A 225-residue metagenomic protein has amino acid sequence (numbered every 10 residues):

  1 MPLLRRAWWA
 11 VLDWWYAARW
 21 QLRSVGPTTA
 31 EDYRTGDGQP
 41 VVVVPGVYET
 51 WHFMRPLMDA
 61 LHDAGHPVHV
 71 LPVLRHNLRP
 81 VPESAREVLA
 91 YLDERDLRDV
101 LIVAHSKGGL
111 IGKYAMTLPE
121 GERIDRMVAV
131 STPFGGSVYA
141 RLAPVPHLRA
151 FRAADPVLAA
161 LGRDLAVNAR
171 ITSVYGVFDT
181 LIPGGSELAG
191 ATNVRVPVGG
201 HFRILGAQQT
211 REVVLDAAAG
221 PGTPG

Functional and structural regions predicted by a protein language model:
M1-V42, Y48-L71, E94-L97, A218-G225: Flexible, membrane-associating and regulatory peripheral segments of lipid-active enzymes
L12, R19, L158-G162, R211 (+1 more regions): Generic detector of well-ordered alpha-helical segments enriched in charged/polar residues, highlighting helical
A30-E31, D164, S186: Hydrophobic alpha-helical segments, principally membrane-spanning helices and signal/leader peptides
D37, I124, G190-A191: A broad structural signal for short, well-ordered beta-strand segments within beta-sheet-rich domains
V41-H52, P56, A60-R170, V174 (+1 more regions): Serine-dependent carboxylesterase/thioesterase catalytic core of lipase-like alpha/beta-hydrolase/SGNH enzymes
V167-G225: C-terminal catalytic-base region of ester-bond hydrolases, centering on the histidine of the charge-relay
